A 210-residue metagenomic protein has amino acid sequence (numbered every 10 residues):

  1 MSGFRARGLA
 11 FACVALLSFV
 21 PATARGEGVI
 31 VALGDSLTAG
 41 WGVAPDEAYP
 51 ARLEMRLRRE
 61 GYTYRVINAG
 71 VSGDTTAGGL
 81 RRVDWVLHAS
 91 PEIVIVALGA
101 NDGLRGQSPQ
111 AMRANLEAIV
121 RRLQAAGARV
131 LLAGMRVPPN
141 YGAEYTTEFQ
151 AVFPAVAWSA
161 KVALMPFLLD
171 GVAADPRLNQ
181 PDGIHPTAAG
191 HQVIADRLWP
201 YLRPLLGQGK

Functional and structural regions predicted by a protein language model:
M1-A12: Bacterial N-terminal signal peptides that target proteins for export
G3-R5, F19-T23: N-terminal twin-arginine translocation
A10-V20: Bacterial N-terminal signal peptides
T23-S72, R82-S90: Serine-esterase "nucleophile elbow" of acetyl-processing enzymes
R52-M55, R59-Y62, G78-K210: Alpha-helical cap/lid subdomain in secreted, periplasmic, or secretory-pathway luminal O-acyl-processing enzymes
G73-A77: Acidic-and-aromatic substrate-binding clefts and catalytic sites of carbohydrate-active enzymes
